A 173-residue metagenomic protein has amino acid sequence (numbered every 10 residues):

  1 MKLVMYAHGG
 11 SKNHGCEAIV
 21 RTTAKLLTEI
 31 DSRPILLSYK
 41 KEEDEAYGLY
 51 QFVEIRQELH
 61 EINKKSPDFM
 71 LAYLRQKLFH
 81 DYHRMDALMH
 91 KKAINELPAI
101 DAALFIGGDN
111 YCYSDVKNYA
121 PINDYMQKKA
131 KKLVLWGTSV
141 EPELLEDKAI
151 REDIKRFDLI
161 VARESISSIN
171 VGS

Functional and structural regions predicted by a protein language model:
K2-E143, A149-D153: Aromatic- and Gly/Pro-rich donor/ligand-binding loops that form nucleotide- or phosphate-bearing donor binding pockets
E17, E164-S165: Alpha-helix N-cap/helix-start capping motif
L144-L145, R163: Active-site glycine-rich loop that binds ribose-phosphate moieties when present
F157-E164: A short beta-strand/loop micro-motif in the catalytic core of glycosyltransferases that engages the nucleotide-sugar
S168-S173: Helix-loop-beta element that forms the nucleotide-linked donor phosphate-binding surface in glycosyltransferases
